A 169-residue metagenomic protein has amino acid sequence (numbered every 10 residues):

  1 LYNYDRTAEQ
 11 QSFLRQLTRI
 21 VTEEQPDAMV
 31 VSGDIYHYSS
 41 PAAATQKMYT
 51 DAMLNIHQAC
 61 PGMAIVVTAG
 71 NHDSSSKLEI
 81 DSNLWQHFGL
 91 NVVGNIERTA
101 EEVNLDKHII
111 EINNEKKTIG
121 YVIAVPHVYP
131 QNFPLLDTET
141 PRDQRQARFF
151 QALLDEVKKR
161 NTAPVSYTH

Functional and structural regions predicted by a protein language model:
L1-A8: Mobile, glycine- and charge-enriched loop segments and immediately flanking short secondary-structure elements within
Y2, H37-S39, F133: A short acidic, helix-capping loop that chelates divalent metal ions and anchors anionic groups
Y4, V21-Q25, I56, G62 (+2 more regions): A broad "ordered helical/assembly scaffold" signature
T7, T99, D137-P141: Serine/threonine-rich low-complexity intrinsically disordered regions
A8-I112: Core catalytic region of metal-dependent phosphoesterases/phosphodiesterases, especially metallo-beta-lactamase-like
N114-P164: Binuclear metal-dependent hydrolase catalytic cores centered on His/Asp/Glu-rich metal-binding motifs
T168-H169: Conserved small/polar residues in nucleotide/adenosyl-binding loops
